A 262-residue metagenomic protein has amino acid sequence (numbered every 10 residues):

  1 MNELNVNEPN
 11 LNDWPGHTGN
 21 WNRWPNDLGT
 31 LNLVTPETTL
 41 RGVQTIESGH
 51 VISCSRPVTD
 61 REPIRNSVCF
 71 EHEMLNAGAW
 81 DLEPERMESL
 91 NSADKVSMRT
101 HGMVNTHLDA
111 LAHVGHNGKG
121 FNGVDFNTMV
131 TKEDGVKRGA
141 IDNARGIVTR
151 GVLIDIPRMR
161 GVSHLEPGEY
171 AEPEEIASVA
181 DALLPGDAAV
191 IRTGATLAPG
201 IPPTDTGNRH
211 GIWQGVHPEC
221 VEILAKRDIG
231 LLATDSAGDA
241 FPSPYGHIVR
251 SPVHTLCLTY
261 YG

Functional and structural regions predicted by a protein language model:
M1-G262: Active-/binding-site microenvironments in catalytic and ligand-binding cores
